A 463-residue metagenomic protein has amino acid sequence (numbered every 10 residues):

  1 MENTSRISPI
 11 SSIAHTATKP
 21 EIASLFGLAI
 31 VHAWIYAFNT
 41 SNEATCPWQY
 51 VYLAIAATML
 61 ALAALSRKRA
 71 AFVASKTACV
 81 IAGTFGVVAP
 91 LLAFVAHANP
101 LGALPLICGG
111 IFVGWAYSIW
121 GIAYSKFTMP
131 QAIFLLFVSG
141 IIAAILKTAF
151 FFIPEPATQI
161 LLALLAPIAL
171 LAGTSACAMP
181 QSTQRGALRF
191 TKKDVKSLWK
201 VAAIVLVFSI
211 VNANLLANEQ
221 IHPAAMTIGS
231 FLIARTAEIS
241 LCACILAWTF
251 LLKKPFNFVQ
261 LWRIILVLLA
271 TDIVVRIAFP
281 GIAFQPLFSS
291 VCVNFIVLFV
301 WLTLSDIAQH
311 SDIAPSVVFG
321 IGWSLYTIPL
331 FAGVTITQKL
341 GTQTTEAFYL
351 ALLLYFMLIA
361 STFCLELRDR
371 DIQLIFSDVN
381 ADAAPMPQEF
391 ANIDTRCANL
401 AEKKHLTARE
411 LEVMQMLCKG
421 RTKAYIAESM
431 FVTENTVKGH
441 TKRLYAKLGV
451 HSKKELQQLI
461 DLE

Functional and structural regions predicted by a protein language model:
M1-I7, P130-Q131, A144-A217, H222 (+1 more regions): Intracellular loop-helix junctions on the cytosolic face of multi-pass helical membrane proteins
E2-T4, A29-N39, T191, V195-Q260 (+4 more regions): Linker/hinge segments immediately adjacent to helix-turn-helix/homeobox DNA-binding domains
W48-R69, S240-W248: Central cavity-lining transmembrane alpha-helices of secondary-active solute carriers, predominantly the Major
K76-L91, Q260-V274: Structural signature of the two symmetry-related core transmembrane helices
P100-Y117, I282-L298: Hydrophobic core of transmembrane alpha-helices in multi-pass small-molecule transporters, especially MFS/SLC-type
V113-F127, F295-S311: Intracellular juxtamembrane helix-capping segments at the cytosolic ends of symmetry-related transmembrane helices
M129-F151, V317-V334: Glycine-rich segments within core transmembrane alpha-helices of 12-TM secondary carriers
P385-T441, A446-K447, Q458-E463: Helix-turn-helix DNA-binding segment
